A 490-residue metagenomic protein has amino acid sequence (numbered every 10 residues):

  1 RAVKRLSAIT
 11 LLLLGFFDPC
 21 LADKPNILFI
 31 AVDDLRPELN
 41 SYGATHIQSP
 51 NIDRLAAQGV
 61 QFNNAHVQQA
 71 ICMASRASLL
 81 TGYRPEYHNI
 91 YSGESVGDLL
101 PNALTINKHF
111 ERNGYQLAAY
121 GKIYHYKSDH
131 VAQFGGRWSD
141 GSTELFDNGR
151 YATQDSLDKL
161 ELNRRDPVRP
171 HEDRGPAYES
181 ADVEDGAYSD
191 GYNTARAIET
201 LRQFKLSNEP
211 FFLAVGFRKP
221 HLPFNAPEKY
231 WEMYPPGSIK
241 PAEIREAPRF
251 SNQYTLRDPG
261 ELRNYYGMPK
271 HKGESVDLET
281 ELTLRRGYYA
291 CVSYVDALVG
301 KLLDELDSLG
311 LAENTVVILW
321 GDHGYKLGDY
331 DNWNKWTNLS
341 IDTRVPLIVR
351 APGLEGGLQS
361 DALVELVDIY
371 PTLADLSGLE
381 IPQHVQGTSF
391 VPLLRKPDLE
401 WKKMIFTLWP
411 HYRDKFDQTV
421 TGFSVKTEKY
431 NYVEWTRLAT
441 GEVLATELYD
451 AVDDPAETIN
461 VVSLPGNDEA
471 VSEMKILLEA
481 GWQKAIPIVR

Functional and structural regions predicted by a protein language model:
R1-V3: N-terminal secretory signal peptides that target proteins for export/translocation
L6-F16: Sec-dependent N-terminal signal peptides
L21-W435, T440-L444, P455-I486, R490: Formylglycine-dependent sulfatase
V452: Residues forming the ATP-binding cleft of Hanks-type serine/threonine protein kinase domains
